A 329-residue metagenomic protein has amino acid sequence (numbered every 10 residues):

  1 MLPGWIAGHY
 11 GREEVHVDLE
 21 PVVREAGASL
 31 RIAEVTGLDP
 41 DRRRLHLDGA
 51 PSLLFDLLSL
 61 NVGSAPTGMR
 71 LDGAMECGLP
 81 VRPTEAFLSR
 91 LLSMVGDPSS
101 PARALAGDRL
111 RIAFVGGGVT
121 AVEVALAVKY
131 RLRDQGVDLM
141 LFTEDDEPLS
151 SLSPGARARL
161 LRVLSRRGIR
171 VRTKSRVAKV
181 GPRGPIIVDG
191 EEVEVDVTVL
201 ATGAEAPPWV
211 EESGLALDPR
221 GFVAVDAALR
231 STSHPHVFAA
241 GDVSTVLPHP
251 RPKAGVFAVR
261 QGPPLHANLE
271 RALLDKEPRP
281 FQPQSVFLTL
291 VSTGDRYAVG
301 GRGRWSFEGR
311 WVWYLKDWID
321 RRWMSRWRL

Functional and structural regions predicted by a protein language model:
M1-L57, S153-R170: N-terminal Rossmann-like dinucleotide/flavin-binding domain of flavoprotein oxidoreductases that bind FAD/FMN
E25-A113, V199: FAD-binding core/adjacent interface of flavoenzyme oxidoreductases
L30-L38, L53, Y130-A227: A Rossmann-like FAD-binding core segment of flavoenzymes
E76-A106, G184-P185, E192-R260, A267: FAD-site-proximal beta/loop scaffold in flavoenzymes
V115-G118, D145: Glycine-rich Rossmann-fold phosphate-binding loop(s) that bind the pyrophosphate of adenine dinucleotide cofactors
A121-V122: N-terminal Rossmann-fold NAD(P) dinucleotide-binding loop
V243-T293: A conserved FAD-binding loop/helix module that cradles the flavin
D295-L329: C-terminal auxiliary extensions adjacent to catalytic cores
